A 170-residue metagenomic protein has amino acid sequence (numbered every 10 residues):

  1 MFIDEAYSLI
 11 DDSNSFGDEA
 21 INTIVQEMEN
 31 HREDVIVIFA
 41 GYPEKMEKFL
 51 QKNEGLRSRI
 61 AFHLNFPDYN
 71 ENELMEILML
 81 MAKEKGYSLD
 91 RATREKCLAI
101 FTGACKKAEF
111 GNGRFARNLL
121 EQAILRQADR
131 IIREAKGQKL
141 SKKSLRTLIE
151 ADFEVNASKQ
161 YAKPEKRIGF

Functional and structural regions predicted by a protein language model:
I3-I38, Y42-R57: Conserved catalytic/switch belt of AAA+ P-loop NTPases
S15, K107-F110, F170: Dynamic helix-loop-helix/coil hinge segments at AAA+ ATPase domain boundaries and subdomain interfaces
A20, N112-F115: An acidic site on a long C-lobe helix of protein kinase domains
K48-Q51, R57, F66-F110, D129-A135: Conserved C-terminal "switch" segment of AAA+ ATPases
A116-A128: Short, amphipathic alpha-helical segments that act as regulatory/interfacial helices in nucleotide-processing proteins
A128-F170: C-terminal engagement/docking regions of AAA+ P-loop ATPases
